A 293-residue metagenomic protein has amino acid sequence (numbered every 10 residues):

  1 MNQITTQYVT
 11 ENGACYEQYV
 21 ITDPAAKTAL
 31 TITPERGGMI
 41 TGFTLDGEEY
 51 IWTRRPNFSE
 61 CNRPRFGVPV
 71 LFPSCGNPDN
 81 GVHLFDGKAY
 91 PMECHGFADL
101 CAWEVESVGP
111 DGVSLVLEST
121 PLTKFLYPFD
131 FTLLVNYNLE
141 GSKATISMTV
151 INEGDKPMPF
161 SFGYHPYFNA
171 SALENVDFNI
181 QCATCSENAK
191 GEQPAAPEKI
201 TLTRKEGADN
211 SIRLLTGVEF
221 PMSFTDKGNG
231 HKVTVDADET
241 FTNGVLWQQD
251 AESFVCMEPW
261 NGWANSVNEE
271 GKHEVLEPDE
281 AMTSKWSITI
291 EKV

Functional and structural regions predicted by a protein language model:
M1-G13, L84-E140: Extended, loop-rich substrate-binding clefts of extracytoplasmic carbohydrate-active enzymes
M1-P69, P73-V82, A89-M92, V218-F241 (+1 more regions): Beta-strand-rich N-terminal accessory domains
I21-D23, P34, S119-F160, Y164-P166: Acidic, contiguous internal or C-terminal segments within carbohydrate-active enzymes that form a structured patch used
E106-V113, N138-K143, S171-N175, Q248-E252 (+1 more regions): A short, structured loop/turn motif at beta-sheet edges
L134-N136, S211, G271-L276: Beta-strand-rich interaction surfaces with strong enrichment in secreted/lumenal proteins
P157-P159, P166-D238: Active-site/ligand-binding surface loops and adjacent short beta/alpha elements that line catalytic pockets across
H231-V293: Active-site pocket scaffolds in enzymes
